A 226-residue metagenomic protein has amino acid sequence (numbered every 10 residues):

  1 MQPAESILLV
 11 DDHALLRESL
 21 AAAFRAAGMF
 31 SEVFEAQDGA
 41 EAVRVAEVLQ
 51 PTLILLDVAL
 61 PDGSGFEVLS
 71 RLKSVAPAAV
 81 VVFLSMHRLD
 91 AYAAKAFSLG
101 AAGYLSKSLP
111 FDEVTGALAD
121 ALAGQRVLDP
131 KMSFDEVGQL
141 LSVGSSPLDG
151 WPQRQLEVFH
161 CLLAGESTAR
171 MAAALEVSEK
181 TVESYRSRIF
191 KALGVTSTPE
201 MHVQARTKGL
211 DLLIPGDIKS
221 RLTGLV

Functional and structural regions predicted by a protein language model:
D12, L84-R88, K107-L109: Conserved active-site segment of CheY-like receiver
M29-Q37, V45, V195: Short hydrophobic/Thr-rich beta-strand motif most characteristic of the beta2 strand and flanking loop of CheY-like
D38-E41, S64-E67: Acidic catalytic/metal-coordinating carboxylates
D57-V58, S85: Active-site residues of response regulator receiver
P61: The feature encodes the CheY-like receiver
Y92-S98, G103-Q153, E157, T207-L212: Short, flexible helix-to-coil linker/hinge segments that flank and couple to helix-turn-helix
G165-E200: Recognition helix of helix-turn-helix DNA-binding domains
F190-V226: Basic, Lys/Arg-enriched C-terminal extension of HTH/homeodomain DNA-binding domains
